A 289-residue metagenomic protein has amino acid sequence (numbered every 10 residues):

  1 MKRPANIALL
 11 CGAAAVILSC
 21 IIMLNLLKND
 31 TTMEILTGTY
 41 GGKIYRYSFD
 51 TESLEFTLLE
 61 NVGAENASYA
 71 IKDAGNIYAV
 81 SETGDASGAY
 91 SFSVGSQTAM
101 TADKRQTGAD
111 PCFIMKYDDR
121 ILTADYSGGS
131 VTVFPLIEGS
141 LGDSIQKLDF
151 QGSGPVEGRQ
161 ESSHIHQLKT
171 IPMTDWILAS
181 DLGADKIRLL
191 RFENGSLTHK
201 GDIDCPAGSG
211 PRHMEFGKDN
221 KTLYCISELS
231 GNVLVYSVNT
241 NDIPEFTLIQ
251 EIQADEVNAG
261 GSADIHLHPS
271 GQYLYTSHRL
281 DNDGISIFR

Functional and structural regions predicted by a protein language model:
T32-M33, A74-G75, D118-D119, M173-D175 (+2 more regions): Short coil/turn segments that connect the beta-strands within blades of beta-propeller domains
T37-Y40, A79-T83, T123-S127, I171 (+4 more regions): Conserved beta-strand positions in repeat-built beta-propeller and related beta-rich domains
S48-L54, F92-Q97, F134-G142, L190-S196 (+2 more regions): Short loop/turn segments immediately following beta-strands, especially the blade-tip and inter-blade linker loops
E60-E65, D103-T107, D149, G158-Q160 (+2 more regions): Surface loop/turn motifs at the tips and blade-to-blade linkers of beta-strand repeat domains
N66, D110, H164, G183 (+2 more regions): Beta-rich catalytic cores
A99-Q167: Asp-box/WD-like beta-propeller blade repeats and closely related beta-sheet repeat scaffolds
G260-R289: Loop/turn-rich, solvent-exposed surfaces of beta-rich toroidal or solenoidal domains
